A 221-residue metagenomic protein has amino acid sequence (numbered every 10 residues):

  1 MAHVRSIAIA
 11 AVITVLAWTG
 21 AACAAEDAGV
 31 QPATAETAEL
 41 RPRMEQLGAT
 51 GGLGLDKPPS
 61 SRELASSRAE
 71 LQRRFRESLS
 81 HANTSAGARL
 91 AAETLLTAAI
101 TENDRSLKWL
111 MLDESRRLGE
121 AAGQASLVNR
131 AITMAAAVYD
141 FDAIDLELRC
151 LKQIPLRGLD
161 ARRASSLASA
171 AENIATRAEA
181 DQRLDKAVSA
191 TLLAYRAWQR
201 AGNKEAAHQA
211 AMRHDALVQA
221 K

Functional and structural regions predicted by a protein language model:
A2-I9: Bacterial N-terminal signal peptides that target proteins for export
A10-T19: Bacterial N-terminal signal peptides
T34-R116, E120, A125, N129-I154: N-terminal alpha-helical interaction modules that lie
A91, A98, E114-S115, L167 (+3 more regions): Structural register within alpha-helical repeat arrays
I100-N103, G119-E120, E172, E179 (+1 more regions): Hydrophobic/aromatic side-chain positions at a characteristic register within alpha-helices of tetratricopeptide repeats
E120, I132-D140, V188-G202: TPR/TPR-like (Sel1-like) alpha-helical repeat modules
Y139-L146, Q153-S166, M212-K221: Alpha-helical linker/edge segments of TPR/alpha-solenoid repeat scaffolds and analogous pre-/post-domain helices
